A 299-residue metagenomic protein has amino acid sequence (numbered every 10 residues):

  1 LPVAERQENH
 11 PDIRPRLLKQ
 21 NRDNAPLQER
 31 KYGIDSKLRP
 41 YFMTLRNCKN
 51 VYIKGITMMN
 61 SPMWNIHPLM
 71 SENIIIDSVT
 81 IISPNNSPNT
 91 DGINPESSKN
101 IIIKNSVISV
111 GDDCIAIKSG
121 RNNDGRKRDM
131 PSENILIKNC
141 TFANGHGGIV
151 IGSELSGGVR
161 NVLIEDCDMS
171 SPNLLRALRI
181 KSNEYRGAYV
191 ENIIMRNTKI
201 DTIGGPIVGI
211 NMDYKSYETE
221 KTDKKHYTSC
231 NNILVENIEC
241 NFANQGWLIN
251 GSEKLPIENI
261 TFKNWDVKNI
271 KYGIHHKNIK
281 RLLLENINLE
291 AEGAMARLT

Functional and structural regions predicted by a protein language model:
L1-T299: Extracellular/periplasmic carbohydrate-active domains that bind, remodel, or depolymerize complex polysaccharides
